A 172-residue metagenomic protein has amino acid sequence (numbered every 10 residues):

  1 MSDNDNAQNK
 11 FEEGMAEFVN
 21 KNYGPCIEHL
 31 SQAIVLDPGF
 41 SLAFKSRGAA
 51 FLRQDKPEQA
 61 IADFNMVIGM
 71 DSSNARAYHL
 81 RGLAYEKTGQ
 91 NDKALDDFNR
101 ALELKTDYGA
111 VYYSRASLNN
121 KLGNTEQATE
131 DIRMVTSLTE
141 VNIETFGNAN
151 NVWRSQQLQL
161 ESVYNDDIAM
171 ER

Functional and structural regions predicted by a protein language model:
M1-R172: Alpha-helical tetratricopeptide repeat
